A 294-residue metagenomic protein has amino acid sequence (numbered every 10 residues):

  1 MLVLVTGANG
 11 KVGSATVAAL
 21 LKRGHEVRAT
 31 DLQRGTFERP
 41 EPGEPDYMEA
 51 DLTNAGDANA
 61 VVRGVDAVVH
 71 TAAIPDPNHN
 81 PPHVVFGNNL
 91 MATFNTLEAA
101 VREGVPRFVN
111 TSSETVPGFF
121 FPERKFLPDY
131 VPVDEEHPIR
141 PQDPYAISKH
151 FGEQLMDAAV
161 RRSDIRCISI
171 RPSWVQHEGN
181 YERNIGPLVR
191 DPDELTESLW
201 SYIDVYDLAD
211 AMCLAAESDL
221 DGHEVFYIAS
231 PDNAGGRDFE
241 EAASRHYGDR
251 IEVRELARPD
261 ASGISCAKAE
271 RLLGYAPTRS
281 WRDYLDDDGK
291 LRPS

Functional and structural regions predicted by a protein language model:
V3-R23: N-terminal Rossmann NAD(P)H-binding glycine-rich loop of SDR-like oxidoreductase domains
E49-N88: NAD(P)H-binding glycine-rich loop region in Rossmannoid oxidoreductase-like domains and their noncatalytic homologs
V68, N80-V109: NAD(P)-cofactor binding segment of oxidoreductase domains
G87, P122-D164: Catalytic helix-loop patch of NAD(P)-dependent Rossmann-fold dehydrogenases
N95-Q142: Conserved Rossmann-fold NAD(P)-dependent oxidoreductase catalytic core, especially the SDR/UDP-sugar
E135-Q142, S169-Y206: A conserved pocket-lining segment of Rossmann-fold NAD(P)-dependent short-chain dehydrogenase/reductase
R162-R166, H177-P187, L214-F226: Glycine/proline-rich active-site loop of Rossmann-fold NAD(P)-dependent oxidoreductases
A209-C266, R271-L272: Mid/C-terminal beta-alpha module of Rossmann-like enzyme folds, strongest in SDR-family dehydrogenases/epimerases
